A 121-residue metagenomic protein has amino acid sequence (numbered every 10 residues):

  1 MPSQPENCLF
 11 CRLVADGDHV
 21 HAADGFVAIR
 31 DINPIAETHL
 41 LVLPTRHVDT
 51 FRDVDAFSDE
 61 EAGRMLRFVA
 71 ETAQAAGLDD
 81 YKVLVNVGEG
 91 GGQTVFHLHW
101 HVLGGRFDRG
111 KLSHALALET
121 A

Functional and structural regions predicted by a protein language model:
M1-A121: HIT superfamily nucleotide-processing domains
